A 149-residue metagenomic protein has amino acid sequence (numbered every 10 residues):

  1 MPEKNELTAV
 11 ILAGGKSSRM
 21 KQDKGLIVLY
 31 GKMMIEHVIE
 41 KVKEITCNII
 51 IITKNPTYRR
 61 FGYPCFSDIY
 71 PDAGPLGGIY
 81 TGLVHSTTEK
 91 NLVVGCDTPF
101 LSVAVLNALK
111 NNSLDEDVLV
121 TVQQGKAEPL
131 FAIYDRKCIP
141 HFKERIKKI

Functional and structural regions predicted by a protein language model:
P2-I149: Nucleotide and nucleotide-moiety/phosphate-recognizing core
